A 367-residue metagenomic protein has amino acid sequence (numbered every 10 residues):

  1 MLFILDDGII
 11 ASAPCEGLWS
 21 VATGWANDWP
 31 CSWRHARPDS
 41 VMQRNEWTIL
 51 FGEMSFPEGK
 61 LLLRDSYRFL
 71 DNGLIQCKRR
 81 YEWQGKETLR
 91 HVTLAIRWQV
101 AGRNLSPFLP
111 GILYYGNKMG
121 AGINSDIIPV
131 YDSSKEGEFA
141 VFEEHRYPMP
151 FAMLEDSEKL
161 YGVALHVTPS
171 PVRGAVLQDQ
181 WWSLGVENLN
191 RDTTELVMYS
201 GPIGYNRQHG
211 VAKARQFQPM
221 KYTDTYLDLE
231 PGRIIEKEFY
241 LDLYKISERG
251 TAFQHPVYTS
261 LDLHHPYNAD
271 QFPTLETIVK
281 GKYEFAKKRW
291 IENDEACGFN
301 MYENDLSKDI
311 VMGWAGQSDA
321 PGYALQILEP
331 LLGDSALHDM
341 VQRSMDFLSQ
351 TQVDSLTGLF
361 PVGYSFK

Functional and structural regions predicted by a protein language model:
L2-P231: Beta-strand/loop-rich accessory regions of lumenal/periplasmic or secreted enzymes, predominantly carbohydrate-active
G24, L189, K237-L241, P321: Large, modular interaction/toxin scaffolds in secreted and membrane-associated proteins
L50, D319-S335: Well-ordered alpha-helical scaffold segments within catalytic/enzyme domains
Y67, M220, D224-L227, D309-G313 (+2 more regions): Conserved aromatic-histidine-acidic binding/catalytic patches
R68, E82, D339, R343-F347: Active-site-adjacent structural elements in enzyme catalytic domains
Y226-T251: Short Pro-Gly-centered flexible turn/kink motifs
L227, I234, D309-Y323: Aromatic- and histidine-enriched alpha-helix N-cap/loop-to-helix transition segments that scaffold the rims
R233, S247-M312, Q342-R343, F347-F366: Low-complexity, Ser/Thr/Pro/Gly-enriched N-terminal "stalk/linker" regions
